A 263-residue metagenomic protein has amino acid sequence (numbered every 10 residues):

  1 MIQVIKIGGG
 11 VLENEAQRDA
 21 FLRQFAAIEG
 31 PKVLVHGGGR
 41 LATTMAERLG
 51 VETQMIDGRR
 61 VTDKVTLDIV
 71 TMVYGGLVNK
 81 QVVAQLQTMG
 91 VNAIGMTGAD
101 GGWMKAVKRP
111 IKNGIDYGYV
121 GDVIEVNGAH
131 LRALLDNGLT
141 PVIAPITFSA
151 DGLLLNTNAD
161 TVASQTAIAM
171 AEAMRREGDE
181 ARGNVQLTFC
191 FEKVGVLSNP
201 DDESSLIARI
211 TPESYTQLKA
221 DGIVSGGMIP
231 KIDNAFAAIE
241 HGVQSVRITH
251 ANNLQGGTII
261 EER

Functional and structural regions predicted by a protein language model:
M1-R263: C-terminal catalytic "cap/lid" subdomain
